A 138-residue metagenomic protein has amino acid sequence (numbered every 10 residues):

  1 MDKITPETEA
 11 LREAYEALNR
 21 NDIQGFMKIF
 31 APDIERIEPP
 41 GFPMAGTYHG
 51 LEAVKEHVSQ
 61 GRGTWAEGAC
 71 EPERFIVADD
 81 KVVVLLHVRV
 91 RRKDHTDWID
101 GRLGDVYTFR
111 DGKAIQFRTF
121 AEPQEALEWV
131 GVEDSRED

Functional and structural regions predicted by a protein language model:
M1-A10, K55-D138: A beta-strand edge to alpha-helix "cap/lid" segment located at domain peripheries
P6, N21, H49: Residue-level signal for the nucleotide or nucleotide-sugar donor/cofactor binding architecture
L18-N21, F42: Conserved short acidic donor-positioning loop in nucleotide-sugar-dependent glycosyltransferases
R20-I37: Short, well-ordered alpha-helical segments enriched in acidic and aromatic residues
E35-H49: A short gly/proline-enriched turn/hairpin at secondary-structure junctions
